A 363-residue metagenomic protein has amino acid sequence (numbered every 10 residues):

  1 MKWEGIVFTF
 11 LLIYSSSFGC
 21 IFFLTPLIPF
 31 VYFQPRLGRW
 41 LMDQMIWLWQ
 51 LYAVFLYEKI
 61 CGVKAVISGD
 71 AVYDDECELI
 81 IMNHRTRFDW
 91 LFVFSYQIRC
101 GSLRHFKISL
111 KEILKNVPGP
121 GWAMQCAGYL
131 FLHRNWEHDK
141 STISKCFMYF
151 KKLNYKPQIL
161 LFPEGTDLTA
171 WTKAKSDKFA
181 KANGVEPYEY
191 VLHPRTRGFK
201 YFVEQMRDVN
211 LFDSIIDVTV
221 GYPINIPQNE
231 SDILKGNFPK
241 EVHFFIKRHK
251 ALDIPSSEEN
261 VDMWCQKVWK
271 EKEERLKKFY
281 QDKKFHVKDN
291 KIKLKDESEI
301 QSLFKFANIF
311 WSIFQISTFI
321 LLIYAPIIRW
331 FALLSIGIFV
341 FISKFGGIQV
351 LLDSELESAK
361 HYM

Functional and structural regions predicted by a protein language model:
M1-E78, T86, L91-F92: Membrane-anchoring hydrophobic helices of lipid-metabolizing enzymes
M1-F23, K295-Q349: Alpha-helical bilayer-embedded segments of polytopic membrane proteins, i.e., transmembrane/intramembrane helices
E4, R39-W47, K140, L192 (+2 more regions): Generic detection of long, well-ordered alpha-helical segments
W40-Q44, L48-W49, A53, F331-M363: Membrane-proximal, acidic/low-complexity disordered segments on the non-cytosolic side of organellar membranes
I46-L51, V117, R195-F199, P239: A structural signal for well-ordered alpha-helical scaffolds and beta->alpha junctions
W49, W90, I108, W136 (+3 more regions): Tryptophan-centered motif/residue detector
L56-S231: Soluble catalytic domains of membrane acyltransferases
K145, A180-I309, I348-M363: Catalytic lobes of large eukaryotic enzymes
